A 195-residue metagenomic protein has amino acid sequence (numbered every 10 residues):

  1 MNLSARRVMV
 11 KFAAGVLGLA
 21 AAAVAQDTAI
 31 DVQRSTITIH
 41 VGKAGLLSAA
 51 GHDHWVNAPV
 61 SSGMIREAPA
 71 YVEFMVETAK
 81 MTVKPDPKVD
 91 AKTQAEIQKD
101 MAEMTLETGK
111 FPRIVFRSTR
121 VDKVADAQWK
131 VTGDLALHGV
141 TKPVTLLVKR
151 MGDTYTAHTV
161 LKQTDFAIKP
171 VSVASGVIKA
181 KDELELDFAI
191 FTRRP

Functional and structural regions predicted by a protein language model:
M1-A13: Bacterial N-terminal signal peptides that target proteins for export
A20-A22: N-terminal signal peptide c-region/cleavage motif recognized by signal peptidases
A25-P195: Low-complexity, acidic/polar, glycine-enriched regions of mature
